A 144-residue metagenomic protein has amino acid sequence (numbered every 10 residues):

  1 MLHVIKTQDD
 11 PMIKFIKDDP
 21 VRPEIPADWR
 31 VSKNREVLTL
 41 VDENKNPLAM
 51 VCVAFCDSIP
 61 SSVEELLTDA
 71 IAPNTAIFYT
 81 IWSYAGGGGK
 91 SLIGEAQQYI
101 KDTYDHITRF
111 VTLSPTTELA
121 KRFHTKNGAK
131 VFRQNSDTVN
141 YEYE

Functional and structural regions predicted by a protein language model:
M1-V31: Short amphipathic alpha-helix that is part of the acyltransferase structural core
R30-S32, G86-G87: Acidic-and-aromatic substrate-binding clefts and catalytic sites of carbohydrate-active enzymes
N34-V37: Short loop/turn microsegments at loop-to-beta-strand junctions
T39, K45-S62, I77: Conserved beta-strand in the GNAT
T39-L40, M50, F110-T112, R133: A structural signal for short, well-ordered beta-strand segments and their strand-loop junctions that often border
A54, E142-E144: Short beta-strand-to-coil "C-cap" segments at the C-terminal boundary of structured domains/repeats, marking
E65-G128: Acyl-donor binding region in acyl/amide transferases
K130-E142: Conserved catalytic-core motifs of GNAT/GCN5-like acyltransferases
